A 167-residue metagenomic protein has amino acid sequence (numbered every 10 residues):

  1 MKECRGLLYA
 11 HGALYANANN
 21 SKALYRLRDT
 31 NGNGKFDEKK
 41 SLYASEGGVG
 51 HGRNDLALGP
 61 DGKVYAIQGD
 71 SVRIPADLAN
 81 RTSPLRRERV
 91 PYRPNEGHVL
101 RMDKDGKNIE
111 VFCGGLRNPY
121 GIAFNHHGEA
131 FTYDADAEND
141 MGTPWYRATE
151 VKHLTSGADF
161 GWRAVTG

Functional and structural regions predicted by a protein language model:
M1-G167: Beta-propeller domains with acidic blade repeats across secreted/periplasmic ectodomains and cytosolic WD/CNH propellers
